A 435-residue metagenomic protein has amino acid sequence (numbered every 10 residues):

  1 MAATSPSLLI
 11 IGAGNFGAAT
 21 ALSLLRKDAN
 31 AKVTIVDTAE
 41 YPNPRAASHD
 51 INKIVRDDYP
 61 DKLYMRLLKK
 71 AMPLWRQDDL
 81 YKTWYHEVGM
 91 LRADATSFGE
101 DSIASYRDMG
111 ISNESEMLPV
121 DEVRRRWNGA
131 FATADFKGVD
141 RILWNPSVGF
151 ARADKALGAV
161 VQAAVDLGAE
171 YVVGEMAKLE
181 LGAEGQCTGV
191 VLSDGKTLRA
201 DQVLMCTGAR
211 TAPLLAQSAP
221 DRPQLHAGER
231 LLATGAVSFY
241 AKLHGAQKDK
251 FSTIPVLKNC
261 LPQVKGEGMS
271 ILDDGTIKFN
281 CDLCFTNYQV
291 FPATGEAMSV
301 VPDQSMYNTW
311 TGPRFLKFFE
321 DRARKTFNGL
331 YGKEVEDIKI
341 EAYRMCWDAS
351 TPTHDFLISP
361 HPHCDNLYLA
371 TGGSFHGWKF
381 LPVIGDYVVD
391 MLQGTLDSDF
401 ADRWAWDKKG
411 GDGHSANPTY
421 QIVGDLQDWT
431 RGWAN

Functional and structural regions predicted by a protein language model:
A2-F16, T34: Beta1/beta-strand and adjacent pyrophosphate-binding region of the FAD-binding site in flavoprotein oxidoreductases
L22-K27, T83-H86, Q202, T207-D365: Active-site substrate-recognition segment that forms the wall of the catalytic cavity or substrate channel
L25-A47: Glycine-rich FAD pyrophosphate-binding loop
I51-G129, V139: Dinucleotide-binding Rossmann-like beta1-alpha1 core, especially the glycine-rich loop that anchors the ADP
K62, R66-K69, A93-G99, L143-A163 (+2 more regions): Short beta-strand to alpha-helix junction loop
T96-V173, K178-Q186: Flavin (FAD/FMN) cofactor-binding and adjacent substrate-gating region of FAD-dependent oxidoreductase domains
A151-Q247: Predominantly flavin-linked oxidoreductase catalytic cores and closely associated redox partners
D321-N435: C-terminal catalytic lobe of FAD-dependent flavoproteins
